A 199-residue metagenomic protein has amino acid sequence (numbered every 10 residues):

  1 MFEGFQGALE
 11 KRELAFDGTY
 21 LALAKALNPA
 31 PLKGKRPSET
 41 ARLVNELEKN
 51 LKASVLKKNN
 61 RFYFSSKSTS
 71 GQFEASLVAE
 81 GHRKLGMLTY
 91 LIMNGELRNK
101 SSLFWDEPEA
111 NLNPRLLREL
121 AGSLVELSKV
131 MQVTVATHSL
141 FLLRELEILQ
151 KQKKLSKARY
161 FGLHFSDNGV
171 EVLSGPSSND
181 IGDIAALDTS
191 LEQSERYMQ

Functional and structural regions predicted by a protein language model:
M1-K100, S166-Q199: Phosphate-coordinating catalytic segments in nucleotide- and nucleic-acid-processing enzymes
T69, S76, N111, V133-T134: Short N-terminal micro-motifs specific to bacterial/archaeal maturation and metal-cluster initiation sites
S102-F104: Walker B motif beta-strand of ABC-family P-loop ATPases
D106-P108: Walker B catalytic acidic pair
E119-Q199: C-terminal lobe/lid and adjacent interdomain/linker elements of RecA-like ASCE P-loop ATPase modules
